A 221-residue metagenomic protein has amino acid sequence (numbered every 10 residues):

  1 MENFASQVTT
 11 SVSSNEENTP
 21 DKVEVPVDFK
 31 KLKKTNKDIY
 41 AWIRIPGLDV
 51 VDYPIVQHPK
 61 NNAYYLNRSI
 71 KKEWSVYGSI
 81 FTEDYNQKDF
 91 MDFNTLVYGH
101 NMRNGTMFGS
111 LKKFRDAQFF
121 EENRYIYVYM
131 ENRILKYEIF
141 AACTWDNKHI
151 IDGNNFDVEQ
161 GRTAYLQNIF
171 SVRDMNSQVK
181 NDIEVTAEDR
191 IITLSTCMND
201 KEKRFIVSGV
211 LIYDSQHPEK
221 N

Functional and structural regions predicted by a protein language model:
M1-N221: Solvent-exposed, non-transmembrane regions of membrane-associated and secreted proteins
